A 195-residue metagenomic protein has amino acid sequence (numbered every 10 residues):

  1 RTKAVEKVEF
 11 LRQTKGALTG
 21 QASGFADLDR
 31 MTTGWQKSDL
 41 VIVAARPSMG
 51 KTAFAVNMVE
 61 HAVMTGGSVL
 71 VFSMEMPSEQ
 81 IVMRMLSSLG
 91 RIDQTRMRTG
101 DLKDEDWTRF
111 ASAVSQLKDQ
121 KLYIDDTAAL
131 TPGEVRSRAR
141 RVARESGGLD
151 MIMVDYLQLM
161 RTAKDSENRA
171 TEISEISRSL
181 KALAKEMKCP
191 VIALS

Functional and structural regions predicted by a protein language model:
R1-D39: Pre-Walker A segment
R30, H61-G148, T162: Cytosolic-facing regulatory segments adjacent to core modules
A45: The Walker A (P-loop) glycine that initiates the GxxxxGKT/S ATP-binding motif of P-loop NTPases
S48: Walker A (P-loop) phosphate-binding loop of P-loop NTPases
K51: Conserved lysine of the Walker
F54: Hydrophobic positions on the alpha1 helix immediately C-terminal to the Walker A/P-loop
E172-V191: Substrate-engagement module of ASCE P-loop NTPases
